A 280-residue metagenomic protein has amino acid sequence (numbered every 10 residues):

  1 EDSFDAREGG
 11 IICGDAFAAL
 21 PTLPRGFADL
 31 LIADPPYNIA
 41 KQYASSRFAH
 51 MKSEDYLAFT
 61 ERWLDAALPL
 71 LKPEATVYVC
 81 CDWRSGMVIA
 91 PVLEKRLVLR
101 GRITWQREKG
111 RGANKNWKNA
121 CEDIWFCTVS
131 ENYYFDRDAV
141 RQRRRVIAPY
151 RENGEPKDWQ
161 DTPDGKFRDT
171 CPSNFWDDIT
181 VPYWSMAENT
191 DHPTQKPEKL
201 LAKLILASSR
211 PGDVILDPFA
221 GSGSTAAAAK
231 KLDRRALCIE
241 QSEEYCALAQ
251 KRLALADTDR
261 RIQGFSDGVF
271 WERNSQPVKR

Functional and structural regions predicted by a protein language model:
E1-L248: Core catalytic lobe of class I
E1-P21, Q250-R280: S-adenosyl-L-methionine
